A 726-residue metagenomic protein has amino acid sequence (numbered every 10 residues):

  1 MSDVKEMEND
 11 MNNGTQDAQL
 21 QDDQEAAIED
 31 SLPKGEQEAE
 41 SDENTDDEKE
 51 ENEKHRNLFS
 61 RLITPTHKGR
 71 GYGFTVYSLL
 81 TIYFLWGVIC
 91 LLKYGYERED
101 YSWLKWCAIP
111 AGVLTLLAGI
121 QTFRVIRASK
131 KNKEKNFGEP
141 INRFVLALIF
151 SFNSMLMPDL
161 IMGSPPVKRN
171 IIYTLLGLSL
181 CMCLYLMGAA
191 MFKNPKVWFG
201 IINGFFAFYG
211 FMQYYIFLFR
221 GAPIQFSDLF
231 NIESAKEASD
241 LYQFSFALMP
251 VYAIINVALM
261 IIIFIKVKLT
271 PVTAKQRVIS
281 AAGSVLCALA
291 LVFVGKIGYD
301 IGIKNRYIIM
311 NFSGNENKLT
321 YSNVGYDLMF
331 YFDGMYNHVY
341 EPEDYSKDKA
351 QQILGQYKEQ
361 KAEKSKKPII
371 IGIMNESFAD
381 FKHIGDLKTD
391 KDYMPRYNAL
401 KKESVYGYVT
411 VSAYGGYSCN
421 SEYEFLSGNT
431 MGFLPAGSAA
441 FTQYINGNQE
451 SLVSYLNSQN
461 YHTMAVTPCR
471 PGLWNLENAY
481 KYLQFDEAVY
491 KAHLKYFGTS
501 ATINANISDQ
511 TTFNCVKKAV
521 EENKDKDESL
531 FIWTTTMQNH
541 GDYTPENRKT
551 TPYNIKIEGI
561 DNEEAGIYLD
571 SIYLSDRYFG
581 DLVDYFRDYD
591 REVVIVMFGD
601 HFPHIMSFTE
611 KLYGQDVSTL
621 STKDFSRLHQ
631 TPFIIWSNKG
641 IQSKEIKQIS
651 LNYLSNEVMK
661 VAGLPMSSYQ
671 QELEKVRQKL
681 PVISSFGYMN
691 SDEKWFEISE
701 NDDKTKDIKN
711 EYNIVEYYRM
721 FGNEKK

Functional and structural regions predicted by a protein language model:
M1-E43, L58: N-terminal targeting leaders characterized by basic, low-complexity, disordered sequences that direct proteins
Q21, N52, E343-K347, D707-N710: Intrinsic-disorder-associated interaction segments
N52-K318: Transmembrane and membrane-interface helices of multi-pass, inner-membrane envelope-modifying transferases
L229-I232, G325-F332, K347, M394 (+2 more regions): Alpha-helix initiation and N-capping motif
G295-G372: Membrane-interface segments at or immediately adjacent to transmembrane helices that form the boundary between
G355-P368, G372-N375, D380-K726: Solvent-exposed soluble domains appended to multi-pass membrane proteins
